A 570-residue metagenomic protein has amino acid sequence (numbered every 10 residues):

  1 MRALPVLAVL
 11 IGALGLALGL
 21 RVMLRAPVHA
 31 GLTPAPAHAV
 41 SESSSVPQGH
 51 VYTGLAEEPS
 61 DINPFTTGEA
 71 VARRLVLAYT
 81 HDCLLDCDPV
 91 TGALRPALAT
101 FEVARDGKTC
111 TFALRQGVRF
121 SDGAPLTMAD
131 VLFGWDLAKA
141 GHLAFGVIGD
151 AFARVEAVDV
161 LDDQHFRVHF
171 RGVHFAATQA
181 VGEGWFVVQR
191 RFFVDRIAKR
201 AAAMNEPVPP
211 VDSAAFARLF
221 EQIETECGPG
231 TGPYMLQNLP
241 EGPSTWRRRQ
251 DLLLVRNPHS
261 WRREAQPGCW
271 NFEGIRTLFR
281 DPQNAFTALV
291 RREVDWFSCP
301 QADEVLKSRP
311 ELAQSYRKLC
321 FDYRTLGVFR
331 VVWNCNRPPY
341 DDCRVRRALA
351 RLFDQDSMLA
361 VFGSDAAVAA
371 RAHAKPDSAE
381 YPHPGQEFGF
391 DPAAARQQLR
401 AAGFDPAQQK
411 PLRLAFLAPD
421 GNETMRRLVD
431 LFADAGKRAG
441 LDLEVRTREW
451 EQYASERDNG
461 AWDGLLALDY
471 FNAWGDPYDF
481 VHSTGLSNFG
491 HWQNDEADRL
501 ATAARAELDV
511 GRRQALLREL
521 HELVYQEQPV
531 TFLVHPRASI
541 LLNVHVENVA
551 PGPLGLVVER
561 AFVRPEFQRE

Functional and structural regions predicted by a protein language model:
Y52-D106, D136, P229-T231, M235: N-terminal lobe/hinge region of extracytoplasmic solute-binding protein
A56, W296-P392, L412, A418-D420 (+2 more regions): Local pocket/hinge segments that shape ligand/substrate recognition
G149-S213: Surface-exposed binding/hinge segments that line and control ligand-binding clefts or catalytic entry sites
F186-W270, G274, Q283, A393 (+2 more regions): Gly/Pro-rich hinge or "lid" segments in bacterial periplasmic/extracellular proteins
Q237, G242, Q250-D251, V255-R256 (+5 more regions): Append "and occasionally in soluble cytosolic enzymes with long acidic Gly/Pro-rich linkers
H259-S308, D442-E444, E449: Ligand-site clamp/hinge motif
L359-A360, L443-Y453, Y478-V544, R569-E570: Extracytoplasmic/peripheral linker and loop segments enriched in polar/acidic and small residues with frequent Thr/Pro
I540-E570: Long beta-strand-rich cores associated with HINT superfamily self-processing modules
